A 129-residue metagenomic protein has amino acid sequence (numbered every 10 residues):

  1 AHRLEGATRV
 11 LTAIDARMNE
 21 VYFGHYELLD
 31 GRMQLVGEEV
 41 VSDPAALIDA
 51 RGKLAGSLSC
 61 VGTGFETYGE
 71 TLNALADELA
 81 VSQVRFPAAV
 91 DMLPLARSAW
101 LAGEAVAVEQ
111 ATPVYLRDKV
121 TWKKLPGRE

Functional and structural regions predicted by a protein language model:
A1-P87, L101, Y115, V120-T121: Surface "functional belts" at beta-alpha junctions
L72, E104-V108, R128: Short linear functional motifs in flexible/disordered or boundary regions
A89, E104-P113: Short glycine/proline-enriched turn or capping motifs at secondary-structure junctions
L93: Active-site glycine/GP-rich loop and adjacent strand/helix microenvironment that borders small-molecule binding pockets
A96-E104: Short, hydrophobic alpha-helical segments
E109-E129: Short, basic/aromatic-enriched C-terminal tail that caps enzymatic domains
